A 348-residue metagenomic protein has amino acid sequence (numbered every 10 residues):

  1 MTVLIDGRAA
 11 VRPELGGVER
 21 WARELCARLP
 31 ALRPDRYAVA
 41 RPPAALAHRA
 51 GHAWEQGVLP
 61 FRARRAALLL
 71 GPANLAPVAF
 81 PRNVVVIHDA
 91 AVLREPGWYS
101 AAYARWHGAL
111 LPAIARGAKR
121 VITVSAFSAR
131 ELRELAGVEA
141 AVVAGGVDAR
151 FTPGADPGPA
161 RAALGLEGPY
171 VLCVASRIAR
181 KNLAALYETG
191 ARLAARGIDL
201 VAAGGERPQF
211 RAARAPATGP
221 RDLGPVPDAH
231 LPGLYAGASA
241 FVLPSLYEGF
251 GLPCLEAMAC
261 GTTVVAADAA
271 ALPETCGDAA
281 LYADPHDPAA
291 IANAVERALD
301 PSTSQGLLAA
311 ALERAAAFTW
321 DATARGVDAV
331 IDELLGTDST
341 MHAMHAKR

Functional and structural regions predicted by a protein language model:
M1-R348: Carbohydrate transferase catalytic cores enriched for Leloir-type hexosyltransferases
